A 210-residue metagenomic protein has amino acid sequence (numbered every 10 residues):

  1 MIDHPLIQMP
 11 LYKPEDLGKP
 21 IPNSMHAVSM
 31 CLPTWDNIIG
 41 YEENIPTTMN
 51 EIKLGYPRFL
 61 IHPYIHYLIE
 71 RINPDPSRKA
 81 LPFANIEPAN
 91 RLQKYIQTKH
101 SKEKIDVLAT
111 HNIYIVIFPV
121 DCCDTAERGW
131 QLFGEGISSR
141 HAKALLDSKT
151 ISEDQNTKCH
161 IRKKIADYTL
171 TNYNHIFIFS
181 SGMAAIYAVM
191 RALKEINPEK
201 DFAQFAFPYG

Functional and structural regions predicted by a protein language model:
M1-A184, A188, A192-P198, F205-G210: Conserved N-terminal alpha-helix of the aminotransferase class I/II PLP-enzyme fold
